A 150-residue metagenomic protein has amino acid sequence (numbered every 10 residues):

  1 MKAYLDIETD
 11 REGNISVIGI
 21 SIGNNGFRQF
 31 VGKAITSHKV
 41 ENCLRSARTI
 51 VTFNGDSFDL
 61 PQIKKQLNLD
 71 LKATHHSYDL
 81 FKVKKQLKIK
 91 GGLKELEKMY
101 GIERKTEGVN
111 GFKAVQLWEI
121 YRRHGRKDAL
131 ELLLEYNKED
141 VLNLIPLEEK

Functional and structural regions predicted by a protein language model:
M1, G23, F27-R28, D70-K72 (+4 more regions): Catalytic phosphate/metal-binding cores of nucleic-acid and nucleotide-processing enzymes, i.e., regions that mediate
M1-D10, N137: Two-metal-ion RNase H-like nuclease active-site motif
D6-D10, S21, N54-D56, F81: Anionic group-transfer/hydrolysis microenvironments
E12-G13, D59-Q62, I145: Short catalytic/ligand-binding loop motif for oxyanion handling, primarily in non-cytosolic enzymes, centered on
E12-N24: Short conserved beta-strand segments at catalytic cores or DNA/RNA-binding microdomains of nucleic-acid binding
S16-V17, I63-K65, E149: Short amphipathic alpha-helical segments
F27-Y100: Conserved DEDDh/DEDDy metal-dependent 3′-5′ exonuclease domain
G101-K150: Acidic, Mg2+-coordinating catalytic module of metal-dependent nucleases/exonucleases that use a two-metal-ion mechanism
